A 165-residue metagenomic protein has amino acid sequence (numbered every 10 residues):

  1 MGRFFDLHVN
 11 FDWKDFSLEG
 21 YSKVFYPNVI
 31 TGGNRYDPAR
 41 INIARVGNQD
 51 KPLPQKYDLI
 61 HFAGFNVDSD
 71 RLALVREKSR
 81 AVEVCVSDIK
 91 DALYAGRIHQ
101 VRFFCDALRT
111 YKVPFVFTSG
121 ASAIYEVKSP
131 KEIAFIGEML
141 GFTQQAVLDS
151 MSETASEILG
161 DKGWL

Functional and structural regions predicted by a protein language model:
M1-K23, Y36, Q49-L165: Charged catalytic cores and adjacent phosphate/nucleic-acid-binding surfaces used for phosphate/nucleic-acid chemistry
R40-N42: Buried hydrophobic residues that stabilize the cores of well-folded domains
